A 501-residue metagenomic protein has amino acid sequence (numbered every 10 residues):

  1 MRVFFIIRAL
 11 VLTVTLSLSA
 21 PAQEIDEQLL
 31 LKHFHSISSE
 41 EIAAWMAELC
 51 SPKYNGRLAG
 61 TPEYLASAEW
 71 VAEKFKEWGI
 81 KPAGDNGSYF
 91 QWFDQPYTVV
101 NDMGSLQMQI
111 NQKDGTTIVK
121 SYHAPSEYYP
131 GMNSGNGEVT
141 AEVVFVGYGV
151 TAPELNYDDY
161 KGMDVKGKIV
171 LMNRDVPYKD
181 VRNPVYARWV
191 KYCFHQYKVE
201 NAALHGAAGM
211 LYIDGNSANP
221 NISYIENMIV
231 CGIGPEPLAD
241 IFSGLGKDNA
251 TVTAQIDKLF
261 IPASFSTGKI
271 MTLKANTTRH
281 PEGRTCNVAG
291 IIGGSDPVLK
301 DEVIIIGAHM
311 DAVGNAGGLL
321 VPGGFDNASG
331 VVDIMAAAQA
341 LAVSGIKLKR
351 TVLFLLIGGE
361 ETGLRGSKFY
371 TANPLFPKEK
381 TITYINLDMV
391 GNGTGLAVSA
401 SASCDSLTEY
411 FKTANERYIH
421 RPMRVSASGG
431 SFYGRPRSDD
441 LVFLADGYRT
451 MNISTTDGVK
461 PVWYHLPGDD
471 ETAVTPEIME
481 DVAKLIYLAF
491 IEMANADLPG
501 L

Functional and structural regions predicted by a protein language model:
I7-S17: Bacterial N-terminal signal peptides
I25-K32, S36-P62, W78, P82-G84 (+3 more regions): N-terminal capping segment at the start of a domain
I25-L30, D102-G104, N111-K113, A124-G162 (+3 more regions): Soluble metallo-hydrolase cores and metallopeptidase-like ectodomains found primarily in the secretory/periplasmic
P52-K179: Noncatalytic luminal/extracellular "stalk/propeptide" segments of secretory-pathway proteins
S121, N136, K161, V230 (+3 more regions): Metal-dependent peptidase/peptidase-like ectodomains
V146-N221, I225: A conserved hydrophobic secondary-structure block that centers on an alpha-helix together with its immediately flanking
G232-I233, Q339, V343, T455 (+1 more regions): His/Asp/Glu-rich mid-to-C-terminal helical/loop segments that flank catalytic regions of hydrolases
A336-R365, Y384: Short helix-loop-beta-strand segments that form the rim/entrance of peptidase-like active sites
